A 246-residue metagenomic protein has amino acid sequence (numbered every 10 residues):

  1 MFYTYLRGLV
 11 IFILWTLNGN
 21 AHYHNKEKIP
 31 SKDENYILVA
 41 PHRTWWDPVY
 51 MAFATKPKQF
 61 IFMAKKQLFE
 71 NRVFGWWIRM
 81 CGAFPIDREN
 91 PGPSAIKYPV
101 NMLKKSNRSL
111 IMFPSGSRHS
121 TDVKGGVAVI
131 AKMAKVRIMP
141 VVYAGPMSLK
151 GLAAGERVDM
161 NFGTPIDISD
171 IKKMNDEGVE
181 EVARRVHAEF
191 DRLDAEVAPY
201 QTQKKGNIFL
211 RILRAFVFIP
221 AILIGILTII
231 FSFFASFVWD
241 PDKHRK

Functional and structural regions predicted by a protein language model:
M1-I37, W46-V49, G75, M80-G82 (+2 more regions): Membrane-anchoring hydrophobic helices of lipid-metabolizing enzymes
L14, T55, W77-I78, L103 (+1 more regions): A generic structural signal for well-ordered alpha-helical segments
G19, E89-P93, S120: A conditional alpha-helix N-cap/helix-loop micro-motif detector
G19-A21, K58-F60, C81, R108 (+1 more regions): A structural micro-motif
H24, V39, D87, F113 (+1 more regions): Residue-level detector of conserved, well-ordered beta-strand and adjacent loop positions that form binding/recognition
E27, K66, D87, V142 (+1 more regions): Residues at the C-termini of beta-strands that transition into short coil/loop
P30-N90, Y98: Catalytic core of membrane glycerolipid acyltransferases/transacylases, capturing the structured, soluble-facing
S94-K246: Non-catalytic C-terminal accessory region of glycerolipid acyltransferases and related lyso-lipid remodeling enzymes
